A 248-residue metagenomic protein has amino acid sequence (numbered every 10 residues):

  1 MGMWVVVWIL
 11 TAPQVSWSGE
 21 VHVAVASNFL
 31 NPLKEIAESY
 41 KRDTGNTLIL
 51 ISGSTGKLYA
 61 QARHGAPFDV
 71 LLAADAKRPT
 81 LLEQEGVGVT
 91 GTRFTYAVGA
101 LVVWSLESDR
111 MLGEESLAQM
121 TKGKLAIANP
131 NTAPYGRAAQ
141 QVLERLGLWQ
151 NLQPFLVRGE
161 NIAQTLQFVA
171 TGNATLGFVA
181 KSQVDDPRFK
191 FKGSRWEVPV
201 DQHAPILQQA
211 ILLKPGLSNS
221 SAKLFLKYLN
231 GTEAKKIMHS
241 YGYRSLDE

Functional and structural regions predicted by a protein language model:
M1-P13: Bacterial N-terminal signal peptides
W17-T44, L48-S52, G56, A60-A66 (+4 more regions): Exported/periplasmic ABC-transporter solute-binding proteins
G91: Active-site phosphate-binding/coordination module
